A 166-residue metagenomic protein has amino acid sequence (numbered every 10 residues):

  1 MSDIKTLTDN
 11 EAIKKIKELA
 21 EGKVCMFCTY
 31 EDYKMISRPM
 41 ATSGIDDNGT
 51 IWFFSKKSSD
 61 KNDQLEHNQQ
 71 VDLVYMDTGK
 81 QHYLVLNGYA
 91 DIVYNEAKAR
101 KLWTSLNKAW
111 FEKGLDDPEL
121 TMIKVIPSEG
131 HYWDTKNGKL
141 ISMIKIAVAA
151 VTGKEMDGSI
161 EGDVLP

Functional and structural regions predicted by a protein language model:
M1-V24, S159-D163: N-terminal leader/targeting segments and the immediate start of mature chains
S2-I4, P118-P166: C-terminal edge-of-domain segments
I16-D32, V71-Y75: A short, Trp-centered hydrophobic/proline-enriched beta-strand micro-motif
Y33-T42: A positional/architectural concept
N48-W52: Short active-site oxyanion
F54-K56, M76: Short His-Asn-centered micro-motif
D60-K61, Y132: Short beta-strands and strand-coil junctions in structured, solvent-facing domains, enriched
Q64-E129: Short, structured beta-strand-loop surface elements
